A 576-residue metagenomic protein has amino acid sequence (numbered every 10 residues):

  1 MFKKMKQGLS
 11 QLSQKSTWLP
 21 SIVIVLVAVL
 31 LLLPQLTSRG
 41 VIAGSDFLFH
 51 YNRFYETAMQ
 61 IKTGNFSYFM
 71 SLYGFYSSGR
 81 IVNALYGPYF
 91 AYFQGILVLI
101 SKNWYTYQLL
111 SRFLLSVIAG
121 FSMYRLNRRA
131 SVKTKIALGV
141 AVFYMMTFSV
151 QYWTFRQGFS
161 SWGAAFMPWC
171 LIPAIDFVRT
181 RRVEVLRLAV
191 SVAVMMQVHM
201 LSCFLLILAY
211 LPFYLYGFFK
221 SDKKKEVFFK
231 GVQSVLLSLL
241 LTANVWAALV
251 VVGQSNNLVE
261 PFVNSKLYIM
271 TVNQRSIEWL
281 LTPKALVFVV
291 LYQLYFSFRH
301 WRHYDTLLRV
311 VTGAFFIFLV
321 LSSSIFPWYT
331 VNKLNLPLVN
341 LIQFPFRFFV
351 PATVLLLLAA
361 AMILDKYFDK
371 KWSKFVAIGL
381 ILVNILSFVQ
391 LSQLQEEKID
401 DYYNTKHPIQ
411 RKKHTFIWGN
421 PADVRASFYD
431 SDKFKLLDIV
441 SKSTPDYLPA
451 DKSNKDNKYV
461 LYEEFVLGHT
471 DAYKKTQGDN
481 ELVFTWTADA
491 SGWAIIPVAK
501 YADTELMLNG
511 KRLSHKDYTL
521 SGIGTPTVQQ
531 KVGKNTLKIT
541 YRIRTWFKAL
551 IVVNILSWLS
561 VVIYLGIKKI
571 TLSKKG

Functional and structural regions predicted by a protein language model:
M1-P34, V561-G576: Start-transfer (signal-anchor) and selected internal transmembrane alpha helices of multi-pass inner/ER membrane
K15-E56, L236-V245, N384-F388: Transmembrane signal-anchor helices characteristic of membrane glycosylation enzymes that use polyprenol
I24-A28, N83, R112-R129, K135-V178 (+2 more regions): Membrane-embedded helix bundles of polyisoprenyl
V29-L36, L138-F155, L241-L258, T312-Q343 (+1 more regions): Membrane-interface helix-loop junctions at the exits of transmembrane helices
L30-A130, K135-P168: Active-site lumenal/periplasmic loops and adjacent helix-entry segments of GT-C-fold, multi-pass membrane
D46, M195-F288, F326-L334: Transmembrane catalytic cores of multi-pass membrane glycosyltransferases and polysaccharide-assembly enzymes
L240, K284-I317: Hydrophobic, aromatic-rich transmembrane alpha-helices and their immediate juxtamembrane boundary segments
Y447-G576: Active-site-proximal, structured, solvent-exposed surfaces of multi-pass membrane proteins that position macromolecular
